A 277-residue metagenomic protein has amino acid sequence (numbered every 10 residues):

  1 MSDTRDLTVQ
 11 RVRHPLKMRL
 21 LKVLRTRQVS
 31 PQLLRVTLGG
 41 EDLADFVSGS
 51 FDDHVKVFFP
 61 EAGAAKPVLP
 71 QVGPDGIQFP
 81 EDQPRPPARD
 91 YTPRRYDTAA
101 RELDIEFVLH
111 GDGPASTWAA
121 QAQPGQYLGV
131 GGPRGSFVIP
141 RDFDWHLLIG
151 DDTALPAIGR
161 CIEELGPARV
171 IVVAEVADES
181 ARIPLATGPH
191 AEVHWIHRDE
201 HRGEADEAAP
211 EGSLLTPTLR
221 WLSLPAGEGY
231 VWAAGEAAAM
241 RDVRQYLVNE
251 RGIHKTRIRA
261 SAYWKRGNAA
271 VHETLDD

Functional and structural regions predicted by a protein language model:
M1-D277: Extended, composition-driven regions rather than compact fold-specific motifs
